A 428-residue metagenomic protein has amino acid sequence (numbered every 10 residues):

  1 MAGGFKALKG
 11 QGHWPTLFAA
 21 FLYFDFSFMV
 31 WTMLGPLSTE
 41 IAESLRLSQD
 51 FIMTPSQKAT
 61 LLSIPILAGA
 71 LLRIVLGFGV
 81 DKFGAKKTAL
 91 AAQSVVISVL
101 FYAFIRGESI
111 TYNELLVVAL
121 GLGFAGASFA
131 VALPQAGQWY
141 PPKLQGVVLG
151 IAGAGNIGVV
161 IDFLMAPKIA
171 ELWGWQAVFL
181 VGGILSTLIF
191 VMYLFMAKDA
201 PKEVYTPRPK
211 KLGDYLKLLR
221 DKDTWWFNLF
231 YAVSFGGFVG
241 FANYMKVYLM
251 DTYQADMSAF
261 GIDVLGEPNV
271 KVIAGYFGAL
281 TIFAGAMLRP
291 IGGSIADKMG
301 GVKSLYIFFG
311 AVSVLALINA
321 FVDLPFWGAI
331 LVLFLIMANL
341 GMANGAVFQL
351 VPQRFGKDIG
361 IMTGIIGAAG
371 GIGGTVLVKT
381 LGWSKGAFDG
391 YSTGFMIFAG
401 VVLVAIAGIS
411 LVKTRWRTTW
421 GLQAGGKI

Functional and structural regions predicted by a protein language model:
L34-T39, K222-P290: Extracytoplasmic gate region of multi-pass secondary transporters
K86-A89, L115, L305: Primarily marks hydrophobic transmembrane alpha-helices of the MFS/SLC 12-helix fold
S94-E108, G310-L324: C-terminal ends and interior cores of transmembrane alpha-helices in multi-pass membrane transporters/permeases
V118-G155: Cytoplasmic helix-loop-helix junction between adjacent transmembrane helices in 12-TM secondary transporters
L144-A166, G367-L377: Glycine-rich segments within core transmembrane alpha-helices of 12-TM secondary carriers
I151-A197: Helix-loop-helix hairpin linking two adjacent transmembrane segments in secondary transporters
I184-V204, A405-K413: C-terminal membrane-cytosol helix-exit motif in multi-pass small-molecule transporters
L194-L216, T418-K427: Flexible cytoplasmic inter-helical loops of multi-pass small-molecule transporters
